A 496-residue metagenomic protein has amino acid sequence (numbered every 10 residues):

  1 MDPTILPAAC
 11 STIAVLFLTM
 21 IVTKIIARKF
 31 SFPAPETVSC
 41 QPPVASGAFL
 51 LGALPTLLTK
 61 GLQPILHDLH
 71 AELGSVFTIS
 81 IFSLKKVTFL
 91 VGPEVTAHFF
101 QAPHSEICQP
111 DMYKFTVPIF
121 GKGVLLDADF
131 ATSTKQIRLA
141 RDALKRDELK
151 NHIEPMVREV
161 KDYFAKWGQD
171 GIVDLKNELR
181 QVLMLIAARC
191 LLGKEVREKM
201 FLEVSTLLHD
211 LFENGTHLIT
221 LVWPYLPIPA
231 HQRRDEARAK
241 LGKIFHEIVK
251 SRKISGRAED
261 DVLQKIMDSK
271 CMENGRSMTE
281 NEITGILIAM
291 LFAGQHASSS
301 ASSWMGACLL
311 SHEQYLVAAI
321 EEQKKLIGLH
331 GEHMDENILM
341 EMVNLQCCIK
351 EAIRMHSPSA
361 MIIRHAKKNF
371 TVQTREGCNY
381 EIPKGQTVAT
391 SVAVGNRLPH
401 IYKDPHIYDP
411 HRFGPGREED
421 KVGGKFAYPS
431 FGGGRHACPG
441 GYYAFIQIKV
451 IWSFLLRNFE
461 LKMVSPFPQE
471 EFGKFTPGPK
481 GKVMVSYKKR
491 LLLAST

Functional and structural regions predicted by a protein language model:
M1-L6, K265, T476-T496: C-terminal helix/juxtamembrane-tail motif
D2-K122, L126, F130-A131, K135 (+4 more regions): N-terminal membrane-proximal hinge/A-helix region immediately C-terminal to the signal-anchor transmembrane segment
A53-G74, K243, E247, H330-E376 (+3 more regions): Conserved cytochrome P450 K-helix E-x-x-R motif and the immediately C-terminal K′/meander segment
C108-V117, E148-S302, E336: Cytochrome P450 heme-thiolate monooxygenase catalytic core
L126, D142, P415-I448, E471-K474: Cytochrome P450 heme-thiolate "Cys pocket" and heme-binding signature region
L183, A187, R238-I248, C271-K324 (+6 more regions): Central I-helix of cytochrome P450 enzymes
E313-Y315, G441-G478: Cytochrome P450 heme-binding "Cys pocket" and the immediately downstream C-terminal segment
T390-E419: Conserved cytochrome P450 K-helix/beta-meander segment immediately N-terminal to the heme-binding cysteine loop
